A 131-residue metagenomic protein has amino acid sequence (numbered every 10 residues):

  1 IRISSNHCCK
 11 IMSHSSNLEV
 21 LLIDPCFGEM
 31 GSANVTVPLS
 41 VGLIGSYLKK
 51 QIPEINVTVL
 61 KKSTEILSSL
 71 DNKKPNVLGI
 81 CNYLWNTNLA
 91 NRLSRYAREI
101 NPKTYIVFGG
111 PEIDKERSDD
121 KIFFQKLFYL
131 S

Functional and structural regions predicted by a protein language model:
C8-C9: Cysteine-centered motifs
S13-S16, L70-N72: Glycine-rich phosphate/diphosphate-binding loops that line cofactor/substrate pockets in enzymes
L18-G31, V77: Nucleotide-activated donor-dependent transferases that construct or modify glycoconjugates
E29-V41: Glycine- and acidic-residue-enriched helix-capping/strand-helix junction motifs
S40, Y47-Q51, N56-S131: Glycine-rich beta-alpha loop elements in corrinoid/cobalamin-binding modules across cobalamin-dependent enzymes
